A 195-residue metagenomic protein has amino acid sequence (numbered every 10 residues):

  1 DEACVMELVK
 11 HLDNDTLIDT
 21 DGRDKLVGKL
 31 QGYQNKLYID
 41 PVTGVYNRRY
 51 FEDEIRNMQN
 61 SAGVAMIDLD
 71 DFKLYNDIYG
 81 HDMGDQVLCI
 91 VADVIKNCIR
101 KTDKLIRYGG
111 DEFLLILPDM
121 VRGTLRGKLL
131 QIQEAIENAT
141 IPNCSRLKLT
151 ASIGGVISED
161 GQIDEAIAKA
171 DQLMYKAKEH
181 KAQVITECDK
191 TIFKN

Functional and structural regions predicted by a protein language model:
A3-P41, R49-G63: Signal-transducing coiled-coil linker helices
Y33-D53, I67-H81, C89: Conserved nucleotide-binding and Mg2+-coordinating catalytic segments in signaling enzymes
N60, M83-K104, E112: Active-site-proximal alpha-helical element of nucleotidyl cyclase-like catalytic domains and analogous helices
G63-D68, L105: Active-site-flanking beta-strand signature of metal-NTP-handling nucleotidyl enzymes and homologous cyclase-like
A92, T124-P142, D171: Alpha-helical scaffold within the catalytic cores of cyclic-nucleotide enzymes
N97-T102, Q133-S145, K176: Short catalytic/binding micro-motifs of nucleotide second-messenger systems
K104-R107, L147: A short pre-motif secondary-structure segment
A168-K194: Catalytic/regulatory signature loops of cyclic-dinucleotide turnover enzymes and related class III nucleotidyl cyclases
